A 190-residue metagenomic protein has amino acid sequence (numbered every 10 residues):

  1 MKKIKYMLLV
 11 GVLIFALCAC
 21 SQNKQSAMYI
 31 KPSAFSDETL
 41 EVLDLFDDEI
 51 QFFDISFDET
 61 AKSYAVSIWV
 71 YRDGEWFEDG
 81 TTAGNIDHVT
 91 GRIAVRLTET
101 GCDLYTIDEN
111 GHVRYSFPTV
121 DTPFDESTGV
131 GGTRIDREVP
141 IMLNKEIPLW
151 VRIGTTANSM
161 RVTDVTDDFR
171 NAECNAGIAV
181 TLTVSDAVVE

Functional and structural regions predicted by a protein language model:
M1-L8: Bacterial N-terminal signal peptides that target proteins for export
K5, S36-L40, D167: Sparse, context-dependent recognition of short Cys/His-centered cofactor- or disulfide-binding micro-motifs
A16-A19: C-terminal motif of bacterial Sec signal peptides marking the signal peptidase cleavage site
Q22-H88: N-terminal export/targeting and maturation segments
A83-E190: Extracytoplasmic electrostatic interaction patches
